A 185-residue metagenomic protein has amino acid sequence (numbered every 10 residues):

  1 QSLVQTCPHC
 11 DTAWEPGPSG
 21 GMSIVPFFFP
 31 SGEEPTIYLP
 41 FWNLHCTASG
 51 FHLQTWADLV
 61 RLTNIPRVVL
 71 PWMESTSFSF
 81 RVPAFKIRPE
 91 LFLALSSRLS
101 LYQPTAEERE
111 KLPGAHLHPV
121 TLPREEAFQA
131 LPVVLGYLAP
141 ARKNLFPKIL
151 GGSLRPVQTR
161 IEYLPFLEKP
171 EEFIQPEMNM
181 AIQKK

Functional and structural regions predicted by a protein language model:
S2-K185: Long C-terminal interaction/binding lobes of large macromolecular proteins
